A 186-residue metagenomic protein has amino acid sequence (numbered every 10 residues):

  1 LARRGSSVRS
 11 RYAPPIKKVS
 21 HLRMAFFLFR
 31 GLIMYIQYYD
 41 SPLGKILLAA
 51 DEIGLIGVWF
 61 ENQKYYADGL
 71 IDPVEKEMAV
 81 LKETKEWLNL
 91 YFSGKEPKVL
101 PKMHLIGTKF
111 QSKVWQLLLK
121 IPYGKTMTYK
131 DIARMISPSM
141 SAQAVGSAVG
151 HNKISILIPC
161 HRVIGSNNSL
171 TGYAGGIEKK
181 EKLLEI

Functional and structural regions predicted by a protein language model:
L1-A2, M34-I36, V149-G150: Intrinsically disordered, low-complexity segments enriched in polar/charged residues with Gly/Pro, especially when
A2, I56, F92, H104-I106 (+4 more regions): Generic, ordered loop/turn and secondary-structure boundary motif
A2, P14-G31: Positively charged N-terminal leader segments that act as targeting/secretion signals
S6-V8: Short, positively charged low-complexity motifs
R30-M140, I186: Basic nucleic-acid-binding alpha-helical/helix-turn surface characteristic of O6-alkylguanine DNA
M140-L184: Short glycine/serine-rich loop segments
